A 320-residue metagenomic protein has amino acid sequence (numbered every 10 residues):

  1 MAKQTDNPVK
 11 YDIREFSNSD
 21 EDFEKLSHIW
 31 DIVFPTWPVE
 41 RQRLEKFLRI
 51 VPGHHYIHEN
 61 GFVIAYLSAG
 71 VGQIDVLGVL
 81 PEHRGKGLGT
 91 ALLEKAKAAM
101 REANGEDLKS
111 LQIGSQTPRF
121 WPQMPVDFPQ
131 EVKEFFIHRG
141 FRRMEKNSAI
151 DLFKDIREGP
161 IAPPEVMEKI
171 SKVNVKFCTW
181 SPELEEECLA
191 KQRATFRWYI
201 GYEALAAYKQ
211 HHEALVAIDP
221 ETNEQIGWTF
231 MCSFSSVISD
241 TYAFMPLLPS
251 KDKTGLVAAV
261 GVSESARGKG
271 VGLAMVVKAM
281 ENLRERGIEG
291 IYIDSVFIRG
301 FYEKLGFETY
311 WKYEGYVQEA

Functional and structural regions predicted by a protein language model:
M1-G78, E82-G85, G89-L93: Generic N-terminal amphipathic/basic segments
A2-E45, S148, P163-G201, T222-I226: Short amphipathic alpha-helix that is part of the acyltransferase structural core
A2-N7, E94-V173, Y316-Q318: Acyl-donor-binding surface of acyltransferase catalytic domains
W37-H55, G61-G72, F196-G261: A conserved beta-strand-loop-helix scaffold within acyl/acetyltransferase catalytic domains
I74, S110-G114, V257, G290-S295: Conserved hydrophobic beta-strand within the GNAT/NAT acetyltransferase core sheet that lines the active-site cleft
I74-K86, Q116-R119, V257-G268: A short, internal acetyl-CoA/4′-phosphopantetheine-binding micro-motif in the GNAT/acyltransferase core
G85-R101, A259-V262, G268-E281, E285 (+1 more regions): Conserved acetyl-CoA-binding loop-helix of GNAT-fold acetyltransferases
F136, Y302-E303, F307: Conserved active-site tyrosine of GNAT-family acetyltransferases
